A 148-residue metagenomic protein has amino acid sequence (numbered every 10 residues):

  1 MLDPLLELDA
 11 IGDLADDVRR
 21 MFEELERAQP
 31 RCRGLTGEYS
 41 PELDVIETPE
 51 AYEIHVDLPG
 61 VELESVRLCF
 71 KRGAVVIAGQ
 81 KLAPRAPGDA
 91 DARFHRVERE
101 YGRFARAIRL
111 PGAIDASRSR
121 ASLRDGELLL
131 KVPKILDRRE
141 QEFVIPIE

Functional and structural regions predicted by a protein language model:
M1, K131, L136-E148: Intrinsically disordered, low-complexity terminal tails
M1-H55, V76-A78, L82-D89: N-terminal leader/pre-domain low-complexity segments
S40, A51-E53, A74, R103-A105 (+2 more regions): Intrinsic-disorder/low-complexity, polar/charged segments enriched in Ser/Thr/Lys/Arg/Asp/Glu/Gln
T48-E50, K71, S122-R124: Structural motif
Y52-L58, L129-V132: Short, well-ordered beta-strand segments enriched in hydrophobic/aromatic residues
E62-R67, R106-R139: Beta-rich strand-turn-strand
K71, Q80-L82, P133: Residue-level recognition of strand-loop junctions within catalytic nucleotide-signaling folds
K81, R85-F104: An anionic, turn-rich surface loop/hairpin at beta-sheet edges that serves as a generic interaction/coordination patch
